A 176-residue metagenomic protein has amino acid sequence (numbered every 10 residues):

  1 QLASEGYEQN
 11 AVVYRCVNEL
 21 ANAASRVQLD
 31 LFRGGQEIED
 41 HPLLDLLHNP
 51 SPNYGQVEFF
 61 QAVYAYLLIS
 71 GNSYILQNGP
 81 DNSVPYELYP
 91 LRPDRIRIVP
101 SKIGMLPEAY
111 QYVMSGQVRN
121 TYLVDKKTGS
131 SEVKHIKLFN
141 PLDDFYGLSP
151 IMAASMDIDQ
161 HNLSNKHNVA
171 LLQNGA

Functional and structural regions predicted by a protein language model:
Q1-A176: Structured, contiguous alpha/beta core segments that scaffold functional sites
